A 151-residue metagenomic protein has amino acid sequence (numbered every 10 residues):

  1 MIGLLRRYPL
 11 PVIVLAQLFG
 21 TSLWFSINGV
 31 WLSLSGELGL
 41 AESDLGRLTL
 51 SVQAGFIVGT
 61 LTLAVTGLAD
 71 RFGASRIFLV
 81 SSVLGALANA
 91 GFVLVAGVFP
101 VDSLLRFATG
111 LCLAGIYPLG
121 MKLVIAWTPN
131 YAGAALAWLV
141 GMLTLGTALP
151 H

Functional and structural regions predicted by a protein language model:
Y8-E42, T60-L63: Extracytoplasmic
I13, V98-R106: Short hydrophobic/alpha-helical segments at membrane-entry points of transmembrane helices in Major Facilitator
T21, F25, G110-P118, A148: Small-residue-rich segments within alpha-helical transmembrane domains of MFS-like 12-TM solute carriers
F25, V52-L61, A148: Residue-level signature of mid-helix packing/kink "hotspots" within the transmembrane helices of 12-pass Major
A41-T49, V98, L136: Juxtamembrane helix-start elements in MFS-like secondary transporters
G59-G73: Helix-to-loop junctions at the C-terminal end of transmembrane segments in multipass secondary transporters
R76-A90: Structural signature of the two symmetry-related core transmembrane helices
L105-G141: Cytoplasmic helix-loop-helix junction between adjacent transmembrane helices in 12-TM secondary transporters
